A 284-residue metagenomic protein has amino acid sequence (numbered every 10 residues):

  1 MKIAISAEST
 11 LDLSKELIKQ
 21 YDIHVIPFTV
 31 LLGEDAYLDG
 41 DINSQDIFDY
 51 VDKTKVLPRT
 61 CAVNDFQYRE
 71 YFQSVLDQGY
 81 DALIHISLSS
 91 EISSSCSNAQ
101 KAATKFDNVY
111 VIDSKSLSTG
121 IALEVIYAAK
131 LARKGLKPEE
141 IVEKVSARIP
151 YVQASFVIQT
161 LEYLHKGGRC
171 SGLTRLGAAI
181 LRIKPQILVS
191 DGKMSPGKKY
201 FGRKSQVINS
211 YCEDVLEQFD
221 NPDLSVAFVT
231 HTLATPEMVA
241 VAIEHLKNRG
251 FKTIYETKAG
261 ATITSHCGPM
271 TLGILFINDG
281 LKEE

Functional and structural regions predicted by a protein language model:
A4, T10-L31, G40, Q78 (+3 more regions): Mixed-charge interfacial surface used for oligomerization/domain docking and macromolecular partner engagement
Y37-K105: Class I S-adenosyl-L-methionine
A62, S114-K115: Short beta->alpha junction loops
